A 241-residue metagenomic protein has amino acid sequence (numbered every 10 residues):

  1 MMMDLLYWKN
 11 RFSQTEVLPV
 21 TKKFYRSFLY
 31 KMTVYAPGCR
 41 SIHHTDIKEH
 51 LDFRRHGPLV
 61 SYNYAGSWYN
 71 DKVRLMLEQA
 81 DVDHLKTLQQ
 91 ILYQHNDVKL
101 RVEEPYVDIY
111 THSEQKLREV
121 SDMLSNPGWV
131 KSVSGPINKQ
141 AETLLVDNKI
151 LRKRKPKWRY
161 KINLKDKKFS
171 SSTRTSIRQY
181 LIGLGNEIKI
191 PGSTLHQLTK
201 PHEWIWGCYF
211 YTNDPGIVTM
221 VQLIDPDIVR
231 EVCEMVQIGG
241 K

Functional and structural regions predicted by a protein language model:
M2-E203, C233-K241: Structured alpha/beta or helical-core interaction and ligand-binding surfaces enriched in interleaved
E203-K241: Alpha-helical oligomerization segments
